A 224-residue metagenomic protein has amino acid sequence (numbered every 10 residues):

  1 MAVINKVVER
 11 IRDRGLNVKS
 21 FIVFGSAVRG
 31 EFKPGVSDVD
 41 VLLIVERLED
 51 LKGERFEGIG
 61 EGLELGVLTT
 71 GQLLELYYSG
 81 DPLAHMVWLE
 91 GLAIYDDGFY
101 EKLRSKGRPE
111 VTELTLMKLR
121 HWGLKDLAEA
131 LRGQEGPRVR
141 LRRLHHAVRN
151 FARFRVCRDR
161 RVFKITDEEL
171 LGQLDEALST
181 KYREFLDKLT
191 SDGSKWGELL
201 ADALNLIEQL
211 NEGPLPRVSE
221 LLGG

Functional and structural regions predicted by a protein language model:
M1-L16, V28-V36, E46-G224: Catalytic core of pol beta-like nucleotidyltransferases
D38-D40: Acidic Asp/Glu-based divalent-cation binding sites
